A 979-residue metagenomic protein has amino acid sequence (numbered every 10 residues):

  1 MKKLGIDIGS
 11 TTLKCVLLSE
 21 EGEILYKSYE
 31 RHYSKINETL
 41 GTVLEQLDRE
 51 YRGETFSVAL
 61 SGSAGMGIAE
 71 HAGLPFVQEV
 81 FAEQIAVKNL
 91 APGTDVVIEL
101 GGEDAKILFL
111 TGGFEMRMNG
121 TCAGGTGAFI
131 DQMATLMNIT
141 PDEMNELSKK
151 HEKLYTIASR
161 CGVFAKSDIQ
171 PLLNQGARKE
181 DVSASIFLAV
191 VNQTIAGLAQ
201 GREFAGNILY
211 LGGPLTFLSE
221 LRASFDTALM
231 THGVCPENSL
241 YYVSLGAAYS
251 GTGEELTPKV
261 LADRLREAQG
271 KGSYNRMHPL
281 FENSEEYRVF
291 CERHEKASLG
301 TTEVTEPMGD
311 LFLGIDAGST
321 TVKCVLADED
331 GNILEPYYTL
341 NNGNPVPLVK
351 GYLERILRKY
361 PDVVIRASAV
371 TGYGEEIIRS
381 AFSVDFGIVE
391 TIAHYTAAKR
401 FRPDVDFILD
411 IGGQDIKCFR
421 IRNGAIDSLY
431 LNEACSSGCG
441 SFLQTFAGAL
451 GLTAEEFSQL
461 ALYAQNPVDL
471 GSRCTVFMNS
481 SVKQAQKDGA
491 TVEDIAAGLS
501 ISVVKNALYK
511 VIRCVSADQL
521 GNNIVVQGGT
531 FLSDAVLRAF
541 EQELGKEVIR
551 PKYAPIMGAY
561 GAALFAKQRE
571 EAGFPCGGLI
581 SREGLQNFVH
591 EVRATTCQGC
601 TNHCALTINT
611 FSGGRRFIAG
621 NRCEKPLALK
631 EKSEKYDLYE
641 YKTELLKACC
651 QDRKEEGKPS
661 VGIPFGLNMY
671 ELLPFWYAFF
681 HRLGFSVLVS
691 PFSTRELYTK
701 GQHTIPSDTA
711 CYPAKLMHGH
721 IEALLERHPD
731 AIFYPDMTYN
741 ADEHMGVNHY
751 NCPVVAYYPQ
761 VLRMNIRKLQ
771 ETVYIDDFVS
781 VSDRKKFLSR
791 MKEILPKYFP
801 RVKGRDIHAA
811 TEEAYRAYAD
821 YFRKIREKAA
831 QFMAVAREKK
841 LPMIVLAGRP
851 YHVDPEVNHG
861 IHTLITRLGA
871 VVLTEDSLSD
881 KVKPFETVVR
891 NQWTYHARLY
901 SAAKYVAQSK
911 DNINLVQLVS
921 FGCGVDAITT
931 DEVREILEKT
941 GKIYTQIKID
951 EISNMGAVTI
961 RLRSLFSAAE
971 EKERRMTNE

Functional and structural regions predicted by a protein language model:
K2, N119, A123-F129, C435-L443 (+3 more regions): An N-terminal assembly and electron-transfer interface module characteristic of large anaerobic redox and radical
K3-E38, T42-E45, E115-M116, G120 (+3 more regions): Short glycine-rich, Thr/Ser-proximal phosphate-binding strand/loop in the N-terminal lobe of ATP-dependent enzymes
I36, G112-K153, C161, S239-V243 (+10 more regions): Glycine-rich phosphate-binding loop plus the immediately following alpha-helix
A64-G65, L198-A228, N238-V243, T371-G374 (+5 more regions): Glycine-rich phosphate-binding loops at beta-strand->alpha-helix junctions
F76-V80, D226-L245, D385-T391, E541-Y560 (+3 more regions): Conserved phosphate-binding/catalytic loops in two-lobed NTP-binding clefts
K106, G253-D310, K417, Q568-E634: Acidic, glycine/GT-rich loop-and beta-edge segments that sit at the periphery of enzyme/chaperone cores
G127-Q132, P236-K271, T396, G440-T445 (+2 more regions): Glycine-rich phosphate-binding/hydrolytic loop that grips phosphoryl groups
V182-G206, A247, E292-T301, G498-G521: Phosphate/ATP-binding catalytic cores across multiple sugar-kinase/actin-like superfamilies, primarily ASKHA
